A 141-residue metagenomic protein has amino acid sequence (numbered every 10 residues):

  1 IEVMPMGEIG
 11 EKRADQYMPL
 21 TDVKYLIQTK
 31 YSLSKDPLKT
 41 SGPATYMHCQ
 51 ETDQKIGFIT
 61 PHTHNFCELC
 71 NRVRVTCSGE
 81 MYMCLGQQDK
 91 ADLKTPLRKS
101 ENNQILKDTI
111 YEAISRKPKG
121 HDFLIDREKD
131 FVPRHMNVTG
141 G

Functional and structural regions predicted by a protein language model:
I1, F58, C84: Beta-strand scaffold of nucleotide-dependent catalytic cores
I1-G10, L26-Y31, S78: Conserved C-terminal portion of the radical SAM core fold that forms the substrate/S-adenosylmethionine-binding
G10-R13, L69-C70: Short, well-ordered secondary-structure micro-motifs
A14-Y25: Active-site loop ensemble at the mouth of alpha/beta enzyme cores that anchors a bound cofactor
K24, Q28, H48, I59-T60 (+3 more regions): Generic hydrophobic alpha-helical scaffold/packing signal
P37-N71: Structured beta-strand/loop patches that form or line metal/cofactor-binding pockets in enzymes
N65-G141: Radical SAM enzyme core and accessory elements
